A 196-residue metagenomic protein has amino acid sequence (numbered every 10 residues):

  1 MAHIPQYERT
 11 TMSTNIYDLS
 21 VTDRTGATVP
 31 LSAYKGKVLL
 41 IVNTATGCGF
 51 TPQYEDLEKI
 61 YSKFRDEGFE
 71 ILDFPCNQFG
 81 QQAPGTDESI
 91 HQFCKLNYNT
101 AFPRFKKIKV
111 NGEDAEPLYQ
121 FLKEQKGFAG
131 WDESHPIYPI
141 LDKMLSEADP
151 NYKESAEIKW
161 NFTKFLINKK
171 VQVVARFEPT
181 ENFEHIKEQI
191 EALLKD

Functional and structural regions predicted by a protein language model:
I4-S32, F50-P52: N-terminal "domain-start" segment that seeds a small globular fold
I16-Y17, L39, N161-T163: Short loop/turn microsegments at loop-to-beta-strand junctions
K37-V38, T46-P75, C94-Y98: Conserved helix-turn-beta segment immediately C-terminal to the redox Cys motif in thioredoxin-like folds
G68-G85, A101-G112: Thiol-based oxidoreductase modules, predominantly thioredoxin-like and allied folds used for disulfide exchange
F93-K95, N99-E181: Thiol/selenol-based redox catalytic cores and closely related redox-interacting motifs
V174-K195: Non-catalytic, surface beta->alpha helical segment in thiol-disulfide oxidoreductase systems
